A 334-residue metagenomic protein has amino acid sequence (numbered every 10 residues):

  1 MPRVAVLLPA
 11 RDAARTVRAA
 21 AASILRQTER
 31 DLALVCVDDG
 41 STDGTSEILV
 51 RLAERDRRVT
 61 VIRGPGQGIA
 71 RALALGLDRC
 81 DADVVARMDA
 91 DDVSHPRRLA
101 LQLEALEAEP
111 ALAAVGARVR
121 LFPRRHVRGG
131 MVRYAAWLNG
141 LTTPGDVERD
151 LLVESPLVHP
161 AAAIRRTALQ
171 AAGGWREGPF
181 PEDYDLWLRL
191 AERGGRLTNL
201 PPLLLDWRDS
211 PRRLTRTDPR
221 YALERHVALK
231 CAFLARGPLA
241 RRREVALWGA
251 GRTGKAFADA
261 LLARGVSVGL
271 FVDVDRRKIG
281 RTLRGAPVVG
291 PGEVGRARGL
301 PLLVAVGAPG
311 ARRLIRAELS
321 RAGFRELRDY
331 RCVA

Functional and structural regions predicted by a protein language model:
M1-S23: N-proximal low-complexity "stem/linker" segments adjacent to membrane-targeting elements
A22-D31: Short, acidic, metal-binding catalytic loop of nucleotide-sugar glycosyltransferases
D38-E47, D89: A conserved acidic beta->alpha catalytic loop
S46-R79, E109: Conserved donor nucleotide-binding strand/loop of the catalytic core
I69-L77, L101-A105, E109-A168: Flexible acidic/His/Gly-enriched loops in nucleotide-sugar-dependent glycosyltransferase catalytic domains
V85: Short aromatic/hydrophobic "clamp" motif used to bind/position activated sugar donors
L152, L200, D206-A334: Hydrophobic, well-ordered beta-alpha structural blocks that scaffold small-molecule cofactor pockets
F180-L186: Acidic donor-binding loop at a coil-to-helix junction in glycosyltransferase catalytic cores that engages
